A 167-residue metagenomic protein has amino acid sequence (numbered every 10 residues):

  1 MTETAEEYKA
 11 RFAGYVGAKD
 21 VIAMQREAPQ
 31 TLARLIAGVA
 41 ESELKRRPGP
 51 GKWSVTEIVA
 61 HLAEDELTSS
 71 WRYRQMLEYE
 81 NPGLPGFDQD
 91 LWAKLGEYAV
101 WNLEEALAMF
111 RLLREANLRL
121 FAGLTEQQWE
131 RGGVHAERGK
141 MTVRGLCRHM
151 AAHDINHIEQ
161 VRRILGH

Functional and structural regions predicted by a protein language model:
M1-E27: Terminal targeting/low-complexity segments that flank the catalytic cores of oxidoreductases
M1-R11, K45-Q89, L118, E130-H167: Short, contiguous alpha-helical
A13-G17, L95-N102, R138-T142: Short amphipathic alpha-helical segments at helix-loop
A18-P29, K52, T56-V59, L103-L107 (+1 more regions): Amphipathic, non-membrane alpha-helical segments in soluble helical-bundle scaffolds
M24-L35, A93-E130, M150: Acidic/histidine-rich alpha-helical segments that form the ligand environment of transition-metal centers
E27-W53: A glycine-rich, hydrophobic loop/mini-helix early in the fold
